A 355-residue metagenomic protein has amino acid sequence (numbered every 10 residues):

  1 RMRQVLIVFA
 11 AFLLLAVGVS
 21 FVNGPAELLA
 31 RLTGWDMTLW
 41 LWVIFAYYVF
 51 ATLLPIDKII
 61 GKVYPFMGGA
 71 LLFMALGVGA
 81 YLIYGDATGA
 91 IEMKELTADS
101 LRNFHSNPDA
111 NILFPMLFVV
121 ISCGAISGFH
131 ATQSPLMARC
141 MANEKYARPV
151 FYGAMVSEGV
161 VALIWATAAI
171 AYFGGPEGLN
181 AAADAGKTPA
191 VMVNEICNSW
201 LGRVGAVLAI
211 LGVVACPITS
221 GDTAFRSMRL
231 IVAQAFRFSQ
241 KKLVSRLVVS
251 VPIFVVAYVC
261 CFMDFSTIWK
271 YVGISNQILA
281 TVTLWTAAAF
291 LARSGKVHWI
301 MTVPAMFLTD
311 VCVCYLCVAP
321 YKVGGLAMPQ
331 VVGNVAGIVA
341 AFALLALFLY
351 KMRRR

Functional and structural regions predicted by a protein language model:
R1, V22-L41, S134-G159, A190-E195 (+1 more regions): Helix-loop-helix connectors at the membrane interface of multi-pass transporters/channels
R1-P55, S122-I126, G212-G221, Q240-K241: Helix-loop-helix module between adjacent transmembrane segments
R1-R3, V19-L41, T88-L113, E177-V191 (+1 more regions): Inter-helical loop and helix-membrane interface segments of multi-pass membrane transporters/permeases
R3-V5, F66-Y81, M155-I164, S250-F254 (+2 more regions): Small-residue-rich segments of transmembrane alpha-helices in multi-pass membrane proteins, especially helix faces
V5, T38-V43, G153-A162, I170 (+5 more regions): Loop-to-transmembrane helix boundary motifs in multi-pass membrane proteins
V17-L32, F45-M67, Q234-R237, C260-I268 (+3 more regions): Membrane-water interface regions at transmembrane-helix termini and the short interhelical loops of multi-pass membrane
G61, A75-A87, I91, A98-S106 (+3 more regions): A generic transmembrane alpha-helix motif of multi-pass inner-membrane proteins
L82-L96, Y152-E195: Extracellular/periplasmic helix-exit of transmembrane alpha-helices
